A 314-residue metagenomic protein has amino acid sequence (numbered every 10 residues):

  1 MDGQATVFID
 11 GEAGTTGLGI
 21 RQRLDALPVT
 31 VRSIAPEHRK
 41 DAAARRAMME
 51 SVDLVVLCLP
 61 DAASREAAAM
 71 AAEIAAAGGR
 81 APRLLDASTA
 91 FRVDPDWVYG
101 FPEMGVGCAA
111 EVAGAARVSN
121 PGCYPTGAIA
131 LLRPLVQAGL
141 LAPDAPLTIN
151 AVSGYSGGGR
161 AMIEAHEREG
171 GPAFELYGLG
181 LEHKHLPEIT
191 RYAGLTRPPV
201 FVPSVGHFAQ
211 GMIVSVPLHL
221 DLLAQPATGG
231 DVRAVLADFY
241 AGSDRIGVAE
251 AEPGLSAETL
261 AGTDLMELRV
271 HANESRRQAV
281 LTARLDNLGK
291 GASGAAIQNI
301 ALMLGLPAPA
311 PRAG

Functional and structural regions predicted by a protein language model:
M1-P172, Y177-L179, H271-E274, A310: N-terminal Rossmann-like NAD(P) cofactor-binding subdomain of oxidoreductases, focused on the glycine-rich
A13-R46, C58, A145-A151, Y155-L281: C-terminal substrate-binding/catalytic lobe of Rossmann-fold NAD(P)-dependent oxidoreductases
R21, I129-V136, L186-T190, R233 (+2 more regions): Predominant activation on well-ordered alpha-helical scaffold segments within soluble catalytic domains
G127, T228, G291-A292: Secondary-structure boundary/capping motif
L140-L141, L195, L306: Helix N-cap/coil-helix junction residues
L265-E267, A272-G314: NAD(P)-dependent Rossmann-like dehydrogenase/reductase catalytic/cofactor-binding core
